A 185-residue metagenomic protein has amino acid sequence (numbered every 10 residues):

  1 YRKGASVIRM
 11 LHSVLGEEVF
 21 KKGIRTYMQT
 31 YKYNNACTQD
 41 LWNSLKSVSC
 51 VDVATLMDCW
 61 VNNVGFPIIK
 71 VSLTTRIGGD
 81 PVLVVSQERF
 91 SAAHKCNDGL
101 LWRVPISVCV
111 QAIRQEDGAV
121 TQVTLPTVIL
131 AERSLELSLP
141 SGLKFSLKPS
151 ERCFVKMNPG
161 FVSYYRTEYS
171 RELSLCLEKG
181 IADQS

Functional and structural regions predicted by a protein language model:
K3-M10, E18-K22, Q29-S185: Non-catalytic accessory/interaction domains
